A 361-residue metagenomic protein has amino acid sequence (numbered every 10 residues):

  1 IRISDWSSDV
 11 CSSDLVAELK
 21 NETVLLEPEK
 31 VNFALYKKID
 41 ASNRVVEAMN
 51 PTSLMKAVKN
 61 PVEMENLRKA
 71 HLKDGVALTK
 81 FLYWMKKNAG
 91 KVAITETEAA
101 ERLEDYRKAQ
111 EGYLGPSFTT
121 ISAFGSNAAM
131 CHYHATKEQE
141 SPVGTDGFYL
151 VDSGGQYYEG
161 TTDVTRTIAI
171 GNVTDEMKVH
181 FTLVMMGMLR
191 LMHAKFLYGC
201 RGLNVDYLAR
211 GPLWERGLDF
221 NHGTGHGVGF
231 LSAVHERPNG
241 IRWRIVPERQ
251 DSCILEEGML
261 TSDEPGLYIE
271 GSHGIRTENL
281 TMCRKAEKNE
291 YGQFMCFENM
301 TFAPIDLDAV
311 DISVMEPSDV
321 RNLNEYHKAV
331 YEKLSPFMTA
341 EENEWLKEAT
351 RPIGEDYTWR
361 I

Functional and structural regions predicted by a protein language model:
I1-V10: Single conserved hydrophobic/aromatic residue that forms the stacking wall/gate of nucleotide- or nucleobase-binding
R2, A123, T136-K178: Acidic, glycine-rich loop-and-beta core segments that form the ion-binding/anion-interacting portion of active sites
R2, Y36-K38, A57-K59, Y83 (+4 more regions): Short acidic, glycine/serine/threonine-rich loops at helix termini
D14-Y113, G125-N127, Y158-E159, I168-T182 (+4 more regions): Flexible, acidic/His-enriched mid-domain "rim/lid" segments that flank
L67, S122, D146-V151, V184 (+6 more regions): Buried hydrophobic positions in well-ordered alpha/beta secondary-structure cores of metabolic enzymes
G115-A129, T224-R242: Short, basic/aromatic beta-hairpin or loop at an interaction surface
A129-E159, E236-K288: Acidic/histidine-enriched ion/cofactor-binding microenvironments in catalytic or ligand-binding pockets
E256-E257, Y291-I361: Intrinsic disorder at enzyme termini
